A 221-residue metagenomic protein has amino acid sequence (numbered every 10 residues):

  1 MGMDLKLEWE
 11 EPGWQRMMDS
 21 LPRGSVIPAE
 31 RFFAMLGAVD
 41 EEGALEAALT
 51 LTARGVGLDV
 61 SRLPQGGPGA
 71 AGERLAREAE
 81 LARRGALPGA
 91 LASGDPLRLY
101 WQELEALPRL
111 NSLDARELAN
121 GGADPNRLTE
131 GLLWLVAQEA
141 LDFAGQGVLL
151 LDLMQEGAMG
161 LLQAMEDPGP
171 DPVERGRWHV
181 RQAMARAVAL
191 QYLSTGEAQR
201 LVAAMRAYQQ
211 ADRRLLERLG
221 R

Functional and structural regions predicted by a protein language model:
G2-D4: Intrinsically disordered, low-complexity acidic/proline-rich regions of large eukaryotic scaffold proteins
E8-V26: Positively charged, polyanion-binding regions of nucleic-acid-associated proteins
V26-M35, R221: Short acidic, hydrophobic short linear motifs in intrinsically disordered regions
P28-E30, G43, A86: Conserved glycine-centered beta->alpha loop in an early N-terminal alpha/beta scaffold
M35-R62: Charge-enriched amphipathic alpha-helical scaffolds
A53-R54, L63-S93: Long, low-complexity intrinsically disordered regions
L81-G196, R206-Q210, R214: Alpha-helical promoter-recognition and RNA polymerase-docking modules of transcription initiation factors, dominated by
L215-R221: Short, charged, surface-exposed loops that flank catalytic or proteolytic processing sites
